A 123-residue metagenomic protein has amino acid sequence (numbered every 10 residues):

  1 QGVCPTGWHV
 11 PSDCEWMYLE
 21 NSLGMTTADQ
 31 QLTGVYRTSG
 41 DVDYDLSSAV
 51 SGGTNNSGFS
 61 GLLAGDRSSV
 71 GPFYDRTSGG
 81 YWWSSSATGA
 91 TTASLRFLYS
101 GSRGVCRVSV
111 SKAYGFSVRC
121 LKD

Functional and structural regions predicted by a protein language model:
Q1-D123: Conserved positions within compact, well-structured domain cores
